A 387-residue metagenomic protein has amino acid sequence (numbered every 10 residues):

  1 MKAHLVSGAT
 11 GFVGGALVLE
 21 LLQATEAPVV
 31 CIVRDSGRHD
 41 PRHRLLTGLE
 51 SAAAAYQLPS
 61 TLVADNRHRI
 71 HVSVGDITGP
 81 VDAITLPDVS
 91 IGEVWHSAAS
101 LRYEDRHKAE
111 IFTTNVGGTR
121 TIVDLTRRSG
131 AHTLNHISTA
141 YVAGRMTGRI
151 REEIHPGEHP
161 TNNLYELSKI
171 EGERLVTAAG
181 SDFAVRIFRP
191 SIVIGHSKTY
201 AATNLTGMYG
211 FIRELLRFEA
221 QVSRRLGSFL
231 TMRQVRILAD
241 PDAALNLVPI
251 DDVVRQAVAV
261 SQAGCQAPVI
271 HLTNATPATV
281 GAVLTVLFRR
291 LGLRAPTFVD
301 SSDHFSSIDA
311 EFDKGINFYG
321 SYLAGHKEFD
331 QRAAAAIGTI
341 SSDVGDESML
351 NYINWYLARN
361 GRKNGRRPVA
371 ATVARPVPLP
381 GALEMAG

Functional and structural regions predicted by a protein language model:
K2-A24: N-terminal Rossmann NAD(P)H-binding glycine-rich loop of SDR-like oxidoreductase domains
E26, V33, F329-G387: Amphipathic terminal alpha-helices
V30-N66: Glycine-rich phosphate-binding loop and adjoining beta1-alpha1-beta2 segment of Rossmann-like nucleotide-binding folds
D65-G117, R128-S129: NAD(P)H-binding glycine-rich loop region in Rossmannoid oxidoreductase-like domains and their noncatalytic homologs
H96-A98, D105-A109, T113, G117-L164 (+2 more regions): Conserved Rossmann-fold NAD(P)-dependent oxidoreductase catalytic core, especially the SDR/UDP-sugar
P160-H196: Active-site Tyr-X1-5-Lys
T199-Y200, M208-V248, D252, Q256-V260: A conserved pocket-lining segment of Rossmann-fold NAD(P)-dependent short-chain dehydrogenase/reductase
R255-F318, R359-A386: Mid/C-terminal beta-alpha module of Rossmann-like enzyme folds, strongest in SDR-family dehydrogenases/epimerases
